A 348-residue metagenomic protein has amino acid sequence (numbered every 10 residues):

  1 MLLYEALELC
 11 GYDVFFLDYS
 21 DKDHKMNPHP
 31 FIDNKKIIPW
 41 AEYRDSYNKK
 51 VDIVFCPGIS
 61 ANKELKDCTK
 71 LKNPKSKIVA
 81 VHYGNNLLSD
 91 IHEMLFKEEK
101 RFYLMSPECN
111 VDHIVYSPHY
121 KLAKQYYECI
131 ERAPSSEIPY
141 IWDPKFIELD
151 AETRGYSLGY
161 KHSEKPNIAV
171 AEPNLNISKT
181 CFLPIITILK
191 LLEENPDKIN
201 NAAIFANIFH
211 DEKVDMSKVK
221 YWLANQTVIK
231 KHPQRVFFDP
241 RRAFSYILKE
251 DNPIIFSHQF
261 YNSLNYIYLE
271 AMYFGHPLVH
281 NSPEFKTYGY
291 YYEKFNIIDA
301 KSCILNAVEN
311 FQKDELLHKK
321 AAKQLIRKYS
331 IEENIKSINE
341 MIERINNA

Functional and structural regions predicted by a protein language model:
M1-L3, A61-D67, M94-F102, T180-K190 (+3 more regions): Well-ordered, non-membrane alpha-helical segments in soluble/globular domains
M1-N110, F237-F244: Extended catalytic core of nucleotide-activated donor transferases of GT-like folds
D18-S20, F55-A61, V81-G84, S117-H119 (+3 more regions): Structural motif
W40-R44, D211-F274: Donor nucleotide-activated moiety binding/catalytic core segment of transferases that use nucleotide-activated donors
T69-K165: Catalytic core of nucleotide-activated saccharide and alditol-phosphate transferases
K121-R235: Conserved catalytic-core segment of nucleotide-activated headgroup transferases in glycan assembly
E250-Y329: Catalytic binding pocket for nucleotide-activated donors in carbohydrate/polymer assembly enzymes
R327-A348: C-terminal alpha-helical cap of glycosyltransferases
